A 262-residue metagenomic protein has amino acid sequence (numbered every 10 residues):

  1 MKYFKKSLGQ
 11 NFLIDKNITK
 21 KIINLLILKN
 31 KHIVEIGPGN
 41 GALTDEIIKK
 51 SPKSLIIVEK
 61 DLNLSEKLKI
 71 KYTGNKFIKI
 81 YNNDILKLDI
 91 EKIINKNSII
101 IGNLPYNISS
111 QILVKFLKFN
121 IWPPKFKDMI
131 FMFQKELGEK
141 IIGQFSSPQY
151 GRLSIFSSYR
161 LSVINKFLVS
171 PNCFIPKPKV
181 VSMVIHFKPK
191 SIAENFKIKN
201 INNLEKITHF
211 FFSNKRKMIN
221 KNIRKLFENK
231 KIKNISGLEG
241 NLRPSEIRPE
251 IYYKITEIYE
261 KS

Functional and structural regions predicted by a protein language model:
M1-N202, K206-F210, E250-Y253: Catalytic cores of RNA-modifying enzymes
P189, F210-S262: C-terminal lobe and adjacent flexible extensions of AdoMet/dcAdoMet transferase-like proteins
